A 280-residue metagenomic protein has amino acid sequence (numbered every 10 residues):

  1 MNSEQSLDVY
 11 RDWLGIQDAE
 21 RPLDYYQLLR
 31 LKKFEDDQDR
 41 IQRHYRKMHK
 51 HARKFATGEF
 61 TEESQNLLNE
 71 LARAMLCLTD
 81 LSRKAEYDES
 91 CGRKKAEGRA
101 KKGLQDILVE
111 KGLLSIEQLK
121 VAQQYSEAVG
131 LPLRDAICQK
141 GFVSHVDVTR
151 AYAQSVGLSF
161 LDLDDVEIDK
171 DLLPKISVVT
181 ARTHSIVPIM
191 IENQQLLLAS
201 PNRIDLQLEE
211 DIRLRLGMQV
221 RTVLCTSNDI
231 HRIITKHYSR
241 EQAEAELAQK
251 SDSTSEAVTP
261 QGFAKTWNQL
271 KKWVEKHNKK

Functional and structural regions predicted by a protein language model:
M1-G58, E70, A85-K102, D106-I107: N-terminal J-domain/J-like co-chaperone modules of DnaJ/Hsp40 proteins
D36, N202-R203, C225-N228: Short, surface-exposed acidic/glycine-rich loop or hinge patches that mediate macromolecular interfaces
Y45, M75, L108, I137-C138 (+1 more regions): Conserved, structurally critical residues in compact or repeat modules of secreted/surface and RNA-related proteins
K54-A85, E89-G92, Q123-Y125, V129-F142 (+1 more regions): Acidic (E/D-rich), amphipathic helical modules within compact regulatory domains
R93-S155, L161: An alpha-helical, amphipathic repeat domain used for nucleic-acid recognition, typified by the mTERF helical solenoid
D135, Q139-M218, T235-K236, R240-K279: Polyanionic, low-complexity intrinsically disordered segments
L216, T222-C225: Phosphate-handling catalytic interfaces
C225-Y238: Short proline/glycine- and acidic-rich turn/helix-capping motifs at secondary-structure junctions
